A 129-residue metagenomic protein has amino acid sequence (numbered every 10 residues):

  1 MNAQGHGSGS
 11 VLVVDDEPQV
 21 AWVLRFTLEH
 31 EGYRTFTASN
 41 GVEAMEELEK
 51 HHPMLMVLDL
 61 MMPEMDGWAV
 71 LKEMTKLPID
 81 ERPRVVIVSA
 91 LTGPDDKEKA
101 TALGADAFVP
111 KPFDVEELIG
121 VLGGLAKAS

Functional and structural regions predicted by a protein language model:
W22-H30: Charged docking surfaces used in two-component/phosphorelay signaling
G32-S39, E47: Short hydrophobic/Thr-rich beta-strand motif most characteristic of the beta2 strand and flanking loop of CheY-like
H51-V57: Active-site beta3 strand of CheY-like receiver
M62: Receiver (REC) domain active-site loop signature in two-component systems and cognate sites in sensor histidine kinases
F113-L122: C-terminal output helix
